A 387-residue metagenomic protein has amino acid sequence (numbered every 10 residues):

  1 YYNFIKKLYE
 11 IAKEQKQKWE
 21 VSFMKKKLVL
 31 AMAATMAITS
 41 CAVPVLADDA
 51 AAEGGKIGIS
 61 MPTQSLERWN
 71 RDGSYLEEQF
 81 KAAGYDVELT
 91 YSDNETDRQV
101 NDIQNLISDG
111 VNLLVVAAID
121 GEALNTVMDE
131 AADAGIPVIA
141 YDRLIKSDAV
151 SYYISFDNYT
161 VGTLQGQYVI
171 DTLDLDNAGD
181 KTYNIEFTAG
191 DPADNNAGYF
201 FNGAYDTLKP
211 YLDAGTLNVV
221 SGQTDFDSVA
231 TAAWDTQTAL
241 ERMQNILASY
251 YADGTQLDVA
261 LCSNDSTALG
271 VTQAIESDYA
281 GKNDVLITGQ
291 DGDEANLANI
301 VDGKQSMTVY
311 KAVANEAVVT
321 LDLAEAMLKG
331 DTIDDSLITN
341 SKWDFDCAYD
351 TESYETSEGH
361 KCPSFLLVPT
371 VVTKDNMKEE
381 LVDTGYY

Functional and structural regions predicted by a protein language model:
Y2-K13, K25-K27, A31, L46-Y387: A residue-level marker of the well-folded mature domains of exported/periplasmic proteins
M32, M36-C41: Hydrophobic core
